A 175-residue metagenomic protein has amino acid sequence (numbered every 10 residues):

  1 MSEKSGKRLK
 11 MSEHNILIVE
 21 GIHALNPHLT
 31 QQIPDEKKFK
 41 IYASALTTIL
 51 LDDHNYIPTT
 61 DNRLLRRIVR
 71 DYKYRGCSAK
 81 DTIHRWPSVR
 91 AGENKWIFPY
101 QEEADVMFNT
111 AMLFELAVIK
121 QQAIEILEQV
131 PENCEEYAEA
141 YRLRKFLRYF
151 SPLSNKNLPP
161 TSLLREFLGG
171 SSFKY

Functional and structural regions predicted by a protein language model:
M1-L17, C77-V89: ATP-dependent small-molecule kinase phosphotransfer cores that center on conserved nucleotide phosphate-binding segments
I16-E20, I41-Y42: Structural recognition of the conserved hydrophobic beta-strand(s) that form the central parallel beta-sheet of P-loop
I22-L25: Short beta->alpha connector loops
P27-Y175: Conserved NTP phosphate-binding and transfer environment spanning the P-loop NTPase/kinase superfamily
